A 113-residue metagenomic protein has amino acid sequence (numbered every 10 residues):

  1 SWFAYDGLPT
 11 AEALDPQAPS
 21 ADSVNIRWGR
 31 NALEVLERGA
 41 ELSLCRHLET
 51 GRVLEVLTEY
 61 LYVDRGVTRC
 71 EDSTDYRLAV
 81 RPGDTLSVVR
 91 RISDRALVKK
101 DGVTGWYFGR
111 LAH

Functional and structural regions predicted by a protein language model:
S1-H113: Src homology 3 (SH3)-mediated interaction modules
